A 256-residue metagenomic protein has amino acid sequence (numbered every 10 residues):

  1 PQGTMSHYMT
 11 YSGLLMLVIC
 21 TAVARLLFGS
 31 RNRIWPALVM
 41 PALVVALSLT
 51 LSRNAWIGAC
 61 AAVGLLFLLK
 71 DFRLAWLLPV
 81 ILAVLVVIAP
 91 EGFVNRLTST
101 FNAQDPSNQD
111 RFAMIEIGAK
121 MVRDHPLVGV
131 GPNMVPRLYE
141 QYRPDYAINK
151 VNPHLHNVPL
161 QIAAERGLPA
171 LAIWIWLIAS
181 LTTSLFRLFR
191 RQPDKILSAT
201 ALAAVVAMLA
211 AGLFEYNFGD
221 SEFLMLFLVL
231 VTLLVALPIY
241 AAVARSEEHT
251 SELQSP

Functional and structural regions predicted by a protein language model:
Q2-G3, F101-E116, V128-R166: Long extracytoplasmic/lumenal interhelical loops at the membrane interface of multi-pass membrane proteins
Q2-L15, A163-G167, F218-F227: Membrane-interface micro-motifs in multi-pass membrane enzymes
G3-L69, W76-I81, I88, W176 (+3 more regions): Alpha-helical transmembrane segments of multi-pass inner-membrane proteins
L27-R31, R73, T98-F101, L185-P193 (+3 more regions): Membrane-interfacial segments
T50, F67-N108, A113-D124, P132 (+1 more regions): A membrane-periplasm/extracellular boundary helix in multi-pass inner-membrane enzymes that assemble envelope glycans
R73-V80, L197-L213, N217-S246, S251: Transmembrane alpha-helices of multi-pass inner-membrane enzymes
I162-I178: Membrane-interface anchor segments at the N-terminal boundary of transmembrane helices in multi-pass membrane enzymes
E252-P256: Short "domain-exit" segments at the C-terminal end of structured domains
